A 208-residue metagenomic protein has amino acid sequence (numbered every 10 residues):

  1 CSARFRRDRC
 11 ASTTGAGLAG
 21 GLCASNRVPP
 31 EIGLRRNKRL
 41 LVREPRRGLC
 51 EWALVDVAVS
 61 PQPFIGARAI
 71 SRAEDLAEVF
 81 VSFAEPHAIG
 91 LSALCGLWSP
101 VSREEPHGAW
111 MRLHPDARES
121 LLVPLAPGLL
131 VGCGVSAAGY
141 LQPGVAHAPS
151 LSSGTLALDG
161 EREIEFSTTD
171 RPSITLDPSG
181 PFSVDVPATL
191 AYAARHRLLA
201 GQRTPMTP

Functional and structural regions predicted by a protein language model:
C1-S12: Short, acidic/small-residue loops that bind anionic groups at enzyme active sites
F5, R27-P30, A58, E163-T168: A cross-family phosphate/adenosyl-ligand binding-site feature
G17-V135, Q142-V145: ATP/pyrophosphate-binding catalytic subdomain of soluble kinases
R46, W110-P208: ATP/nucleoside-binding phosphotransfer catalytic cores, i.e., glycine-rich phosphate-binding loops
